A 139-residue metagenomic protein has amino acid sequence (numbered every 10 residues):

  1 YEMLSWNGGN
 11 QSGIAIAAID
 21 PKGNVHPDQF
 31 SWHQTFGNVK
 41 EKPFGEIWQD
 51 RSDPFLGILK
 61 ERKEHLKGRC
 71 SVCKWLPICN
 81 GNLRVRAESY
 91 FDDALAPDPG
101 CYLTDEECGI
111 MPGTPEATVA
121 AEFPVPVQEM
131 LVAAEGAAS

Functional and structural regions predicted by a protein language model:
Y1, N24-H26, F30-N80: C-terminal accessory region of radical SAM enzymes
Y1-G8: Short catalytic-site patches enriched in acidic/histidine residues that coordinate or position cofactors/metals
N10-G13: Short, small/polar residue-rich loop motifs at catalytic or cofactor-binding pockets
I19-D20: Short, acidic, Ser/Thr-enriched surface-loop or helix-capping motifs
N38-V39, S89, A117: Sparse recognition of residues in long alpha-helices and their boundaries
I58-E61, A96-S139: Short Fe-S-cluster ligation motifs
E64-T114: Cysteine-cluster motifs in flexible loop/terminal segments that predominantly coordinate metals
